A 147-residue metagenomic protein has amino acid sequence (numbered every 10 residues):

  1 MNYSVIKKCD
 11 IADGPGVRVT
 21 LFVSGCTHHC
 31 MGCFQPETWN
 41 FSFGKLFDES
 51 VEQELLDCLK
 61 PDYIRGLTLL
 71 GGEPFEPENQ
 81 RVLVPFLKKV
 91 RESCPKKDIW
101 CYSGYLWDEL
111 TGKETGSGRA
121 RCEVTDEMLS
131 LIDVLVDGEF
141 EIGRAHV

Functional and structural regions predicted by a protein language model:
M1-Y3, V17, Q35-S117: Conserved Radical SAM active-site core
N2-H29: N-terminal pre-triad scaffold of radical SAM enzymes
K7, S103, G138-E139: Residues at the C-termini of beta-strands that transition into short coil/loop
A12-G14, V23, L69-L70, Y102 (+1 more regions): Short glycine/serine/threonine-biased micro-segments
C26, P74, F140: Hydrophobic pocket-lining residues within nucleotide cofactor-binding pockets
K60, E114-G143: Structural recognition of alpha->loop->beta junctions
A145-V147: Conserved small/polar residues in nucleotide/adenosyl-binding loops
